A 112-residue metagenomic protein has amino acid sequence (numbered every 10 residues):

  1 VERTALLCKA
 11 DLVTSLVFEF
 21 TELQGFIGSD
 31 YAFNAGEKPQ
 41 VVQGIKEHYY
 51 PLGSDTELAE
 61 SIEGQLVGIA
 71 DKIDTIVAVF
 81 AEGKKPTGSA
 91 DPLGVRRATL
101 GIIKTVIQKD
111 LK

Functional and structural regions predicted by a protein language model:
V1-K112: Amphipathic alpha-helical "coupling" segments that flank catalytic cores
